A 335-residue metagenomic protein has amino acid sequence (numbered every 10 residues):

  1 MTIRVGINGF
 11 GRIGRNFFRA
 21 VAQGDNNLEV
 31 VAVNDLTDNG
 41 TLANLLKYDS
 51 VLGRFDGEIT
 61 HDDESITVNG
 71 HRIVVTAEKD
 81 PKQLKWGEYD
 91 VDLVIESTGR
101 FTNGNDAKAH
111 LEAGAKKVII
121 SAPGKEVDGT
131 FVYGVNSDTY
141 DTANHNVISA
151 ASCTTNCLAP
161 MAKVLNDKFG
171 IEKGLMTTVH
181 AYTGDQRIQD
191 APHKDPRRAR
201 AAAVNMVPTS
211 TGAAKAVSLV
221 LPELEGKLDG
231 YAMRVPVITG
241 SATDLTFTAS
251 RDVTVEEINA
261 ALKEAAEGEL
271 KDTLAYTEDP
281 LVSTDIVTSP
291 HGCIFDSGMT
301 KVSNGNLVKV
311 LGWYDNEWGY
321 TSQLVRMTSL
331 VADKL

Functional and structural regions predicted by a protein language model:
M1-A199, R326, D333-K334: N-terminal Rossmann-like NAD(P) cofactor-binding subdomain of oxidoreductases, focused on the glycine-rich
N8, R12, G40, Y89 (+13 more regions): Conserved active-site and cofactor/substrate-binding residues in soluble primary-metabolism enzymes
A22-N26, K163-I171, A181-G184, T211 (+5 more regions): Generic secondary-structure signature for well-ordered alpha-helical cores
L36-D38, G124-K125, S152-T154, T178-Q186 (+6 more regions): Glycine-rich beta-alpha junction loops
I66, F131-Y133, V147, Q189 (+5 more regions): Short clusters of hydrophobic/aromatic residues that line enzyme substrate/ligand-binding pockets
N144-H145, A201-A203, G240-D244, L307-K309: Short, solvent-exposed beta-strand edge segments and adjacent coil->beta transition regions
D167-I238: Acidic, glycine-rich segments within the central catalytic cores of soluble metabolic enzymes that bind/position
G230, A242, T246-L335: C-terminal active-site/capping subdomain that shapes the small-molecule cofactor and substrate pocket of enzyme
